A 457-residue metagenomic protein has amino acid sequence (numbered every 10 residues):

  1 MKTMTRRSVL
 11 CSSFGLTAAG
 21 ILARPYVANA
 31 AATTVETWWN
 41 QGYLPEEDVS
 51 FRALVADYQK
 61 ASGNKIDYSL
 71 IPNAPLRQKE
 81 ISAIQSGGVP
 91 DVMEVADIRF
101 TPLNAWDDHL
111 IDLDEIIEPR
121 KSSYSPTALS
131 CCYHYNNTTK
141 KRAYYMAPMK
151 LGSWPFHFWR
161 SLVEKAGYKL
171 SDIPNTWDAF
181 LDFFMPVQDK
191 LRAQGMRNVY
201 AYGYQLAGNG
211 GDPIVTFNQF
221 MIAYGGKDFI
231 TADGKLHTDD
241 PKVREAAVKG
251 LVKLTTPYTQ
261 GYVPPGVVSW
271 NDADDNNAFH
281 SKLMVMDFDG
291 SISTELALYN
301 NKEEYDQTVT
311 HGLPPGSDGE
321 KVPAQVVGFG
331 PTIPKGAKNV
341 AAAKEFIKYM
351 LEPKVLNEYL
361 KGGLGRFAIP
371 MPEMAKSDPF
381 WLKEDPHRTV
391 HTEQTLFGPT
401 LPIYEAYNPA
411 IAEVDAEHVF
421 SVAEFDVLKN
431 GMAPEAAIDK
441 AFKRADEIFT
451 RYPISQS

Functional and structural regions predicted by a protein language model:
M1-T17: N-terminal secretory signal peptides and thylakoid transit peptides that target proteins across membranes
Y26, N136-M149, W154, A179-H237: Extracytoplasmic/periplasmic solute-binding protein
T33, A53, D57-C131, E164-G167 (+4 more regions): Extracytoplasmic "Venus flytrap"/periplasmic binding protein-like
T34, K65, E164, D189 (+3 more regions): Conserved C-terminal helix/tail region of periplasmic/extracytoplasmic solute-binding proteins
V35-R52, G152, I411-A412: Extracytoplasmic "Venus flytrap"
I98-P155, P213-T216, Y224, V309-L313 (+2 more regions): Hinge/lid segment of periplasmic solute-binding proteins
D182-Q188, T231-V268, L313: Glycine-centered hinge/linker elements that transmit conformational signals in sensory and ligand-binding systems
I292-E304, S317-V419, I454-Q456: C-terminal lobe and pocket-closing loops of periplasmic/extracytoplasmic Venus-flytrap solute-binding proteins
